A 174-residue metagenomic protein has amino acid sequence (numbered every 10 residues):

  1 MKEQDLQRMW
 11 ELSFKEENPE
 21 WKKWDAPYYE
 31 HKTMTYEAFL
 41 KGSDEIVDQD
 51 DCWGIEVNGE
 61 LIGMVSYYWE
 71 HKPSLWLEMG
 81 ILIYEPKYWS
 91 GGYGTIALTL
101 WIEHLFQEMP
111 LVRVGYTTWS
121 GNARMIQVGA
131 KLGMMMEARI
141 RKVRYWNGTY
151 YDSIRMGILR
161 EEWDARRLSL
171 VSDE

Functional and structural regions predicted by a protein language model:
M1-A26: N-terminal hydrophobic targeting segments
M1-R8, C52, E56-E174: Acyl-donor (CoA/ACP) binding surface of acyl/acetyltransferases
M9-E17, Y36-F39, M79, L98: Hydrophobic alpha-helical core bundles mediating ligand binding, dimerization, or RNAP-core interactions
E17-K41: Conserved GNAT-fold acetyl-CoA-binding loop/helix
L40-S43, I126: Short amphipathic alpha-helical segments and helix-helix/interface helices
G42-D44, Y145-W146: Short, flexible, glycine/charge-rich loop motifs used to bind or transfer phosphoryl groups or to couple energy/partner
S43-Q49, M134: Short loop/turn motifs at secondary-structure junctions and domain boundaries
